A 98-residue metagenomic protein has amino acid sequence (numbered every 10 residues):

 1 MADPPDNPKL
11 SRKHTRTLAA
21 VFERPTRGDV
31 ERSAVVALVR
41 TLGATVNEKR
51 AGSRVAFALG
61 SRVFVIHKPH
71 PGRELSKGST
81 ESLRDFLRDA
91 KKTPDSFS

Functional and structural regions predicted by a protein language model:
A2-S98: Basic nucleic-acid-binding interfaces
